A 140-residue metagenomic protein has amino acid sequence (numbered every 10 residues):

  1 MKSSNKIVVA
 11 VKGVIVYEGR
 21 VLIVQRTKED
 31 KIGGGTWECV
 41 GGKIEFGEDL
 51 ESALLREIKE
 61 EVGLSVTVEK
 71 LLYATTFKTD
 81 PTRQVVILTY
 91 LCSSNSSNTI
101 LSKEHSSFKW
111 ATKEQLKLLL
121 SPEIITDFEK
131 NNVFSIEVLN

Functional and structural regions predicted by a protein language model:
M1-L22, L91: Conserved N-terminal beta-strand and adjoining loop/helix that marks the start of the Nudix/MutT-like hydrolase domain
S3-I7, G33-T36, P81-V86, S102-H105: A generic structural micro-feature
E18-R20, T27, S93-N98, T112-Q115: Short loop segments at secondary-structure junctions
R20-E60: Conserved Nudix-box catalytic region and its N-terminal flanking loop in Nudix hydrolases and closely related
S65-Y73: A short coil-to-beta-strand element that immediately follows conserved catalytic motifs
T75-N98: Active-site-adjacent beta-strand/loop module that shapes the phosphate/pyrophosphate-binding cleft
L91, I100-K130: NUDIX/MutT-family hydrolases
S135-N140: Acidic/histidine-enriched, glycine/proline-rich intrinsically disordered or flexible terminal extensions
